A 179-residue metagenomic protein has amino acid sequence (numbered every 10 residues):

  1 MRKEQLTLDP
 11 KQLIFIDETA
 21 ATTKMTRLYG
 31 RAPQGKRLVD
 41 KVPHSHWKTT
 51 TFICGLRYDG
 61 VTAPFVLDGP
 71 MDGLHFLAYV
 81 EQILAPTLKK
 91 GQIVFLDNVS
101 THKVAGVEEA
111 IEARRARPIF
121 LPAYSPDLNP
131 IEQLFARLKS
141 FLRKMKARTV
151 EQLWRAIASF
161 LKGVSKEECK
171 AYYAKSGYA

Functional and structural regions predicted by a protein language model:
M1-A179: Short functional hotspots at interaction and active-site rims
